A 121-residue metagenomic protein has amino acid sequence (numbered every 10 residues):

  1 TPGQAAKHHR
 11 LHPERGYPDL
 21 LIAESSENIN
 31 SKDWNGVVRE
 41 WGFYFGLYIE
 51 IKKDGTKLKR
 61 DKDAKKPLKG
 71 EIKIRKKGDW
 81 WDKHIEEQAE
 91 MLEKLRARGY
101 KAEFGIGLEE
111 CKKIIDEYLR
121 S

Functional and structural regions predicted by a protein language model:
T1-S121: Catalytic phosphate/metal-binding cores of nucleic-acid and nucleotide-processing enzymes, i.e., regions that mediate
